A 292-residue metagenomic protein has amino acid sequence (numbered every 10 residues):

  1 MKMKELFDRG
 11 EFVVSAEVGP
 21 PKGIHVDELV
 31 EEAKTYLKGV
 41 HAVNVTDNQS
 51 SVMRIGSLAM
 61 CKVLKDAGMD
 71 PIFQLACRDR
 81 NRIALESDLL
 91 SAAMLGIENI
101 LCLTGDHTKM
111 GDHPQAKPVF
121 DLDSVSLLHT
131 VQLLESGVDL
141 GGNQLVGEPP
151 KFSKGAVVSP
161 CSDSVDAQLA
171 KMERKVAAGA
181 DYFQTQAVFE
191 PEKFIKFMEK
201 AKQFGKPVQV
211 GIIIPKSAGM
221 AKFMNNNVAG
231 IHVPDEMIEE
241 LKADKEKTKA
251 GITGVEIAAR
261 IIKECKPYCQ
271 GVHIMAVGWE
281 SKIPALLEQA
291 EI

Functional and structural regions predicted by a protein language model:
M1-G19, G23, E31, D139-F152 (+1 more regions): N-terminal amphipathic alpha-helix/helix-capping segment at the start of soluble metabolic enzymes
M1-K4, H25-D27, S51-V63, N81-S87 (+4 more regions): Active-site-adjacent beta->alpha loops and helix N-cap segments on the catalytic face of soluble alpha/beta enzymes
V13-E28, P71-I83, F152-A167, A243-E256: Active-site mouth loops of central-metabolism enzymes
E17, V43, A92, K175 (+3 more regions): Conserved, mostly hydrophobic/aromatic
G23-Y36, S57, I83-L89, D163-R174 (+1 more regions): Short, acidic/polar
K38, A67, L95, A178 (+1 more regions): Structural motif
V43-M53, L75-A76, C102, D181-E190 (+1 more regions): Catalytic beta/alpha-barrel core
P118-G147, V157-S162, G205-I257, I261 (+1 more regions): Active-site pocket-lining/capping segments in soluble small-molecule metabolic enzymes
